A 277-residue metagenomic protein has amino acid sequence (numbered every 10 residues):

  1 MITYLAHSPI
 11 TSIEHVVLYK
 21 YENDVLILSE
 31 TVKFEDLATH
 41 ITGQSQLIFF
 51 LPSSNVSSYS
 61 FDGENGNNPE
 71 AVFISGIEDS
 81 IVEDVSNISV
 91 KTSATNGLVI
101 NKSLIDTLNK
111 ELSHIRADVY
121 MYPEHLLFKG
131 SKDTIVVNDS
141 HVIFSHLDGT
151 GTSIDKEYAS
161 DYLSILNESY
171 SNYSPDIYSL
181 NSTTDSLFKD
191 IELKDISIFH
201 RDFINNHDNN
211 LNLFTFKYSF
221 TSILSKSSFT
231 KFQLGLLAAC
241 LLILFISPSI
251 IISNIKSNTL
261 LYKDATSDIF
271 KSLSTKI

Functional and structural regions predicted by a protein language model:
M1-K276: Hydrophobic/aromatic-enriched cytosolic interaction surfaces used to assemble or bind macromolecules
